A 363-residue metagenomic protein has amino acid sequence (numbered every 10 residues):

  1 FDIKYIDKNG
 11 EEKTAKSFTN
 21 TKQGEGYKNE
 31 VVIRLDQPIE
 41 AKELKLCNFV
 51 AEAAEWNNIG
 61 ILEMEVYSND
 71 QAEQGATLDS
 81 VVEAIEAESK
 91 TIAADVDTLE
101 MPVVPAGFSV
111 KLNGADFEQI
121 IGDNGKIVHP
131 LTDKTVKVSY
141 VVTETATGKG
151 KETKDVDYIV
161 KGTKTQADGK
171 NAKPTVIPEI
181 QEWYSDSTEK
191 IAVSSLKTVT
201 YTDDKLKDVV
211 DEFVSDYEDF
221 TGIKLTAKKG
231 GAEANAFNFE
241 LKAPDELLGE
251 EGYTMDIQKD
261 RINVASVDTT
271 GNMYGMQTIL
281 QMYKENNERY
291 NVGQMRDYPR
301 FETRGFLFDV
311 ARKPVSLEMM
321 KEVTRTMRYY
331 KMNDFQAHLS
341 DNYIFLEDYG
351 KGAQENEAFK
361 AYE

Functional and structural regions predicted by a protein language model:
F1, K42, F108-V110, F335: Short beta-strand/loop motifs in extracellular/secreted proteins, especially within beta-sandwich accessory domains
F1-T14, Y27-E73: Aromatic, loop-rich ligand-recognition surfaces of beta-strand-rich domains
T14-Q23: Solvent-exposed serine/threonine-rich low-complexity stretches and specific carbohydrate-binding patches
Y27, P38-E40, A93-D95, P130-K134 (+4 more regions): Solvent-exposed loop and beta-edge segments used for protein-protein assembly and interaction
V50-E52, Y140-A146, D268: Surface-exposed loop/turn motifs at beta-strand-loop junctions within extracellular Ig-like and Fibronectin type III
A72-A167: Beta-rich interaction/scaffold domains
I159-T270, Y274-R296: Acidic, contiguous N-terminal accessory segments
L248-E363: Feature activates predominantly on carbohydrate-active enzymes
